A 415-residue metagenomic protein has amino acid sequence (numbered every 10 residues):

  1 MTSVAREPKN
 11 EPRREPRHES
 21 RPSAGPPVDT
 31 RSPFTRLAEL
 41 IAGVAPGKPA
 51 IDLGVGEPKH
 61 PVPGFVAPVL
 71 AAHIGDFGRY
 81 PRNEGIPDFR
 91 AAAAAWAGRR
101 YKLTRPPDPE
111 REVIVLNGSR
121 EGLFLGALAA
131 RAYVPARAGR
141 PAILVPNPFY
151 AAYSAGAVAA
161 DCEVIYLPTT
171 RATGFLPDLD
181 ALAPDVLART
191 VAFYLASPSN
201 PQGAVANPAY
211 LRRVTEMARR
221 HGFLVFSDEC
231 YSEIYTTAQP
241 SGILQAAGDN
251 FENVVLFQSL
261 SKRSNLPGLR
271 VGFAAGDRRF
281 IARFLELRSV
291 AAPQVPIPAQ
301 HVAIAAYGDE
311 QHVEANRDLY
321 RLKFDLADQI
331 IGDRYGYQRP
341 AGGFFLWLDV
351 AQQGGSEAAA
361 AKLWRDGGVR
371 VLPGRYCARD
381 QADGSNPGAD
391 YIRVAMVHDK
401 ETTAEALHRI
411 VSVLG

Functional and structural regions predicted by a protein language model:
T2, L103, K362-R370, A378-G415: PLP-dependent enzyme catalytic core of the Aspartate aminotransferase-like
A24-E121, A306, L414-G415: N-terminal small-domain helix-loop-helix segment of the aminotransferase-like
V44, A160, R220-H221, G367: Helix C-cap/helix->beta junction micro-motif
A50-D52, F257, G336-A341: Short beta-strand
G78-M217, E233-I234, A238-D249: Conserved core of the PLP fold type I
A247-R321, D328: Conserved core segment of the aminotransferase class I/II
Q300, I304, L319-D328, Y337-V350 (+2 more regions): Conserved glycine-rich beta-strand-loop-beta hairpin in the small C-terminal domain of fold type I
